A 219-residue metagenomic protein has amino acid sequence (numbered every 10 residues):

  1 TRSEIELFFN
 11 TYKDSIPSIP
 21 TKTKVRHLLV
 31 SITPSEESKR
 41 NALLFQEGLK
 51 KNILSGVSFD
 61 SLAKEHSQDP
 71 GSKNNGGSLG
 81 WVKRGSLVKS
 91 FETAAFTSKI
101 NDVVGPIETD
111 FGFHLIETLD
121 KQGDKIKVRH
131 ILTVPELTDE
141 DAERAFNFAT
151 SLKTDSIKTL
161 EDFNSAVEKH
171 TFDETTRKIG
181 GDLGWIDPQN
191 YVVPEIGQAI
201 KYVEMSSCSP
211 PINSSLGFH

Functional and structural regions predicted by a protein language model:
T1-I5, Y12-K13: The feature marks either
N10-S55, Q68-E92, L115-K158, F172-V193: Well-structured core secondary-structure elements of compact alpha/beta domains
A95-K99, I200-E204: Soluble sensory domains of the PAS superfamily and closely related sensory modules
N101, I116-L119, S206: A structural signal for short, hydrophobic beta-strand segments that form beta-sheets in beta-rich/all-beta domains
V103-T109, S209-S214: Short acidic-hydrophobic surface loop/beta-edge motif
